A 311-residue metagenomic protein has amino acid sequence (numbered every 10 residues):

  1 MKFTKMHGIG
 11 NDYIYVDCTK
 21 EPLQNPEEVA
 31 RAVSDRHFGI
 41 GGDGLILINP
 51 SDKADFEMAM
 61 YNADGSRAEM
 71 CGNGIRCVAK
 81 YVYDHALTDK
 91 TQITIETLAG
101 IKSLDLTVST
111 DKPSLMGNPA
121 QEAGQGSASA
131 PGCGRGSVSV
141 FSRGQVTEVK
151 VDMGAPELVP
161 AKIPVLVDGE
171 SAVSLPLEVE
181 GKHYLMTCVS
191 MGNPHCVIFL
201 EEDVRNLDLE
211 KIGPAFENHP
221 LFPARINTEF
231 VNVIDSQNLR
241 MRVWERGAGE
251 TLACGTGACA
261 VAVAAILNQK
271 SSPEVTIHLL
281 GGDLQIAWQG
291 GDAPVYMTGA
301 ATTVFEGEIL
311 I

Functional and structural regions predicted by a protein language model:
M1-M116, V138-G144, C196-I311: A glycine-rich beta-to-alpha transition motif near the start of alpha/beta enzyme domains, typified by
M1-P22, V151, G169, S174-V189: N-terminal, positively charged, Ser/Thr/Ala/Gly-biased leader segments that form transit/presequence-like amphipathic
G10, Q121-Q125: Short, low-complexity S/T/E/D/G/P-rich linear segments that nucleate or cap local secondary structure
V149-V151, M297: Hydrophobic alpha-helical packing residues
I163-T187, I198-L221: Anionic-ligand binding region
